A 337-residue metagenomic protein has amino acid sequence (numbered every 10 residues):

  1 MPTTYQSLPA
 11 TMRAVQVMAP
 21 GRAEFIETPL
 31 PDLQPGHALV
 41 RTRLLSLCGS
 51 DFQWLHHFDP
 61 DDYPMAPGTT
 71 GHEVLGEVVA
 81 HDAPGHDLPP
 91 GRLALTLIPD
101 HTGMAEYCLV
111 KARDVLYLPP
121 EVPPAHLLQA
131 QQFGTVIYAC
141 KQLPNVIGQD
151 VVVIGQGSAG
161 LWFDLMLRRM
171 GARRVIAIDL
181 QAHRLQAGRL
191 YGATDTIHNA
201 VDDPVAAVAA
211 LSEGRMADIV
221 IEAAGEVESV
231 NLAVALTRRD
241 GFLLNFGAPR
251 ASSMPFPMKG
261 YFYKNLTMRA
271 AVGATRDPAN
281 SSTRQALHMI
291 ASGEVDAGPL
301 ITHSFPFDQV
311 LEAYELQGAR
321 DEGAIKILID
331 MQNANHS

Functional and structural regions predicted by a protein language model:
P2-A10, G214, L244, R250 (+2 more regions): C-terminal capping/lid region of NAD(P)-dependent oxidoreductase domains
R13, E24, P29, R41 (+2 more regions): Residues located in well-ordered beta-strands
P31-S46, F58-D100, V122: Glycine-rich beta-strand-centered segment in the early N-terminal region that forms part of a ligand/cofactor-binding
E73, R92-L93, Y107, Y138 (+2 more regions): Residue-level marker of beta-strand positions
P99-K111: A structural motif shared across PLP-dependent enzymes of the aminotransferase-like
A125-V201: Mid-domain Rossmann-like dinucleotide-binding core that forms the NAD(H)/NADP(H) cofactor-binding site
V146-I147, T194-T267, H336: Glycine-rich cofactor phosphate-binding loops and adjacent beta1-alpha1 units of small-molecule cofactor enzyme domains
S252-T302, L311-E312: C-terminal substrate-binding/catalytic core of Rossmann-like NAD(P)-dependent dehydrogenases/reductases
